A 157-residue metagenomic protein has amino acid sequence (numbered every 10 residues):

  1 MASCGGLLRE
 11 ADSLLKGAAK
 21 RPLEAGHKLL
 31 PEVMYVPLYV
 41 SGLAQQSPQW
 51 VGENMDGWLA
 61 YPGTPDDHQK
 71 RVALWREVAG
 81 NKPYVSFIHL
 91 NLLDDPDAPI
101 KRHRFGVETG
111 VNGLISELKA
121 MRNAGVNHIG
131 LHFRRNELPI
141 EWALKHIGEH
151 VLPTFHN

Functional and structural regions predicted by a protein language model:
M1-N157: Active-site-adjacent structural elements that line small-molecule/cofactor binding pockets in enzymes
